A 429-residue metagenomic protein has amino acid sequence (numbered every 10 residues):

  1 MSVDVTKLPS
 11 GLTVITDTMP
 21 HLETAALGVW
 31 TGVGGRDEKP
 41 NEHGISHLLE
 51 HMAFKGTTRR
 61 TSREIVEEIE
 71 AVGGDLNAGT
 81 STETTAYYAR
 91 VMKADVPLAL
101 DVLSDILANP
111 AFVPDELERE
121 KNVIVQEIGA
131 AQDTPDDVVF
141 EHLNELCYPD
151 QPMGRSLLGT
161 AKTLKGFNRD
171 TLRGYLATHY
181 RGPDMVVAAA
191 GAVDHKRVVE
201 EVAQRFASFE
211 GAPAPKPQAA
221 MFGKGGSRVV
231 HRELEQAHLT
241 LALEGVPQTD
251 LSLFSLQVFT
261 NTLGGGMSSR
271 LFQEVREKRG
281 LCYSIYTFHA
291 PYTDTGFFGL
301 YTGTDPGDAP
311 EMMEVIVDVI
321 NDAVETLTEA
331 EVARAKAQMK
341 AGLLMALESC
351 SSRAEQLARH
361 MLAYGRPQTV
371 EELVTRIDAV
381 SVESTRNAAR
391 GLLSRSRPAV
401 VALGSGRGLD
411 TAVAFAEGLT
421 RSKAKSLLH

Functional and structural regions predicted by a protein language model:
M1-S10: Short, Gly/Pro- and small/polar-rich lid/capping loops
K7, I15-T18, S62-A220, V229-V230 (+4 more regions): Charge-rich, well-structured scaffold segments of protease-associated domains
G11, T18-I69, L143, Y180 (+3 more regions): Active/ligand-binding-proximal structured segments within catalytic/core domains that scaffold catalytic residues
